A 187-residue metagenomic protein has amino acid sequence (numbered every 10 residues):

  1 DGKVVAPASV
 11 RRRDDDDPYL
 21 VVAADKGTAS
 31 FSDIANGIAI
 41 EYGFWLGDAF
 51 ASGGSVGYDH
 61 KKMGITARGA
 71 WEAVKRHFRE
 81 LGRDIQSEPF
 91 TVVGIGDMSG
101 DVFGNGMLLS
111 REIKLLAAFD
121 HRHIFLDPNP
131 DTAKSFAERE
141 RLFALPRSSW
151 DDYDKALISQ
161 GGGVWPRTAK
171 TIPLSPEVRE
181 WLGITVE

Functional and structural regions predicted by a protein language model:
D1-D15, V21, T28-E187: Non-transmembrane, aqueous-exposed alpha-helical and coiled segments at domain scale
